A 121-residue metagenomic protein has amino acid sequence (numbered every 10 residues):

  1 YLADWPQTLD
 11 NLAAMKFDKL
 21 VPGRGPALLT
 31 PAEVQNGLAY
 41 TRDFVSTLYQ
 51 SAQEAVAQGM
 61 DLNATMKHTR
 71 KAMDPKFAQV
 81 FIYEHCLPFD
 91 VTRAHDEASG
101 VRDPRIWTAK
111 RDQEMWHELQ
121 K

Functional and structural regions predicted by a protein language model:
A3-A64, H68: Divalent-metal (often Zn2+) His-rich catalytic cores of metallo-beta-lactamase-fold enzymes
A57-K121: C-terminal regulatory/interaction regions
